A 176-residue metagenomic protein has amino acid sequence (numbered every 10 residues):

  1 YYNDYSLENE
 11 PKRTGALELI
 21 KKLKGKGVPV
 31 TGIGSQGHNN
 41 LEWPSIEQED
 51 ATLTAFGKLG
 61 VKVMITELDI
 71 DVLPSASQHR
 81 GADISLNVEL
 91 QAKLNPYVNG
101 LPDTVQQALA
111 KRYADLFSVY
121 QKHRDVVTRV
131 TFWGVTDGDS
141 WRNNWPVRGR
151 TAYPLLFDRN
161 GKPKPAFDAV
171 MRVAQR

Functional and structural regions predicted by a protein language model:
Y2-S6, G32-N39, I65-L68, F132-G134: A cross-domain feature marking catalytic cores of carbohydrate-active enzymes and several ubiquitous metabolic/repair
L7-P11, N40-E42, V72: Short, small-residue-enriched loops and turns at beta-alpha junctions that line or gate enzyme active sites
E8, Q36, G100-T104: N-terminal start-of-chain detector that recognizes signal peptides and the immediate post-cleavage beginning
N9-K26, S45-L53: Distinct, well-ordered alpha-helical segments
G25-P29, H123-D125: Short helix-capping segments at alpha-helix termini
P44-M64, L68-V126, T131-R176: Aromatic-rich peripheral "rim/lid" segments of glycoside hydrolase catalytic domains that contact and position glycan
